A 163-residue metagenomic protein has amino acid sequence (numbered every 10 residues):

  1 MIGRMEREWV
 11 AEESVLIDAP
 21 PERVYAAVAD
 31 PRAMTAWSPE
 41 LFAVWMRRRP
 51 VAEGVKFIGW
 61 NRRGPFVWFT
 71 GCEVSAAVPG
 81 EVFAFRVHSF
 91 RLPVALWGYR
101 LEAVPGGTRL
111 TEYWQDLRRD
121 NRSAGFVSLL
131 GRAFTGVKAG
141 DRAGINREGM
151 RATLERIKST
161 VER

Functional and structural regions predicted by a protein language model:
M1-E53: Hydrophobic ligand-binding cavity/cleft-lining segments
M1-L16, E22, V104, G140 (+2 more regions): Hydrophobic-ligand-binding modules of eukaryotic lipid transfer/binding families
V10-E12, V67-G71, P93-W97: Short, surface-exposed coil-to-beta transition loops
P21-E22, R49-V51, S75-G80, R100-R109 (+1 more regions): A short, structured loop/turn motif at beta-sheet edges
W37, R156, T160-R163: Amphipathic, soluble alpha-helical interaction motifs
K56-R62, A84-F90: Short beta-strand segments that buttress and anchor functional surface loops
S89-A152, I157-S159: Beta-strand/loop substructures that line and gate deep hydrophobic ligand-binding cavities in soluble
